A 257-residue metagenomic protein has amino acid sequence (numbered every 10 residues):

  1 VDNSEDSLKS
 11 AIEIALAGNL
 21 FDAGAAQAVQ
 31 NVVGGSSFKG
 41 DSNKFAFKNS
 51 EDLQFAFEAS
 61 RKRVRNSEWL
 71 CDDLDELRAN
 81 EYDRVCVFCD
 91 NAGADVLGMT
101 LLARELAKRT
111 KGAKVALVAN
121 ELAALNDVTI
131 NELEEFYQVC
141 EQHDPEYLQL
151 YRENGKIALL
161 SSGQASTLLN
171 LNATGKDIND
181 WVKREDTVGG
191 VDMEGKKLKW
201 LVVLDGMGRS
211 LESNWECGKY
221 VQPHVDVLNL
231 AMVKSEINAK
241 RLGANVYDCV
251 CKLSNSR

Functional and structural regions predicted by a protein language model:
V1-Y82, V96: Electropositive, gly/pro-rich neighborhoods at or near active sites that engage anionic ligands
D83-R84, G112-A116, D226: Residues at the starts of beta-strands that form the adenosine-phosphate
R84-C86, W200-L201: Structural motif
F88-T100, E121-L125, M207-E212: Gly/Ser/Thr-rich loops at beta-strand to alpha-helix junctions that form or flank small-molecule/cofactor-binding
G93-G112, A116: Histidine-anchored nucleotide/phosphate-binding helix
A119-E121, V128-R257: C-terminal functional extensions of proteins
